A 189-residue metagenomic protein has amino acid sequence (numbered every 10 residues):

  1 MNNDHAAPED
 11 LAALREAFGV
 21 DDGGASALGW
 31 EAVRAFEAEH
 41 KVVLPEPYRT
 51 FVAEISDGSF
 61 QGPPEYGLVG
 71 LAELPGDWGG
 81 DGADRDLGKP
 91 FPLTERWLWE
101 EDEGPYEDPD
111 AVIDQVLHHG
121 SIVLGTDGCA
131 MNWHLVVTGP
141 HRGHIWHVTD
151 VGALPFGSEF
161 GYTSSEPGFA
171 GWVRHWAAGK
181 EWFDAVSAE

Functional and structural regions predicted by a protein language model:
M1-T126, A188: A surface-exposed partner-binding patch
I55, G125-A130, T138-P140, D150-A153: Short, flexible beta-strand-to-coil junctions
S59-G62, M131-H134, P155: Short catalytic/ligand-binding loop motif for oxyanion handling, primarily in non-cytosolic enzymes, centered on
G62, G139-P140, D184-A185: Basic, Gly/Ser/Thr-rich N-terminal segments that form RNA-phosphate-binding interfaces in CRISPR RAMP
V116, D127, G161-S165: Short amphipathic alpha-helical interaction segments
G120-I122, C129-W133, G143-H144: Generic beta-strand structural signal
L135, R142-A178: Glycine-rich, aromatic-bearing surface loops/beta-hairpins
W176-E189: Long, charged low-complexity regulatory segments
